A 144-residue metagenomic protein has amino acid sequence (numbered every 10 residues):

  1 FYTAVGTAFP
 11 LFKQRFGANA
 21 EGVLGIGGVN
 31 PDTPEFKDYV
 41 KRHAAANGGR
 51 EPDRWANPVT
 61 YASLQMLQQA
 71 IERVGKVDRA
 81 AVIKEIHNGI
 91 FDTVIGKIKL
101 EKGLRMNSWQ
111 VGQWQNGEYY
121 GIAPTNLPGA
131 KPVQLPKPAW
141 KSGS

Functional and structural regions predicted by a protein language model:
F1-S144: Extracytosolic ligand-binding ectodomains
